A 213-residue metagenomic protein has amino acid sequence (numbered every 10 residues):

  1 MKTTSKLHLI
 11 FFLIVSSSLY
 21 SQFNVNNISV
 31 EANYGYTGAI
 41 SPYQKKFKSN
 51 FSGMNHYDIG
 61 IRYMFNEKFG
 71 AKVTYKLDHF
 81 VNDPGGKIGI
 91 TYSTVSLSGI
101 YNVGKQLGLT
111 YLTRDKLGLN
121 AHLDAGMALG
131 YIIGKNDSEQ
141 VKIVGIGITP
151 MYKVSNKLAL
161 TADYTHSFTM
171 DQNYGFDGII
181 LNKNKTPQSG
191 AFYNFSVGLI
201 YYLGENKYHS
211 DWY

Functional and structural regions predicted by a protein language model:
M1-N27, Y202-Y213: Cleavable N-terminal export/targeting peptides
S5, F69, L107, N156-L158 (+1 more regions): Secondary-structure boundary/capping signal
S21-R62, G70, I132, I200 (+1 more regions): Short glycine/proline- and aromatic-enriched beta-strand/turn motifs that initiate or cap beta-hairpins
S29, D58, S96-S98, G145-G147 (+1 more regions): Membrane-embedded beta-strand positions in outer-membrane beta-barrel channels/transporters
K45-S49, I61, G85-K87, G134-S138 (+2 more regions): Outer-membrane beta-barrel proteins
I59-K68, N136-F176: Extended low-complexity acidic/polar segments
Y63-D137, V141, Y193-E205: Gram-negative (and chloroplast) outer-membrane scaffold detector with strong preference for beta-barrel transmembrane
H79-G85, I90, V154-Y213: Predominantly the C-terminal beta-signal and adjacent terminal strand-loop region of outer-membrane beta-barrel
